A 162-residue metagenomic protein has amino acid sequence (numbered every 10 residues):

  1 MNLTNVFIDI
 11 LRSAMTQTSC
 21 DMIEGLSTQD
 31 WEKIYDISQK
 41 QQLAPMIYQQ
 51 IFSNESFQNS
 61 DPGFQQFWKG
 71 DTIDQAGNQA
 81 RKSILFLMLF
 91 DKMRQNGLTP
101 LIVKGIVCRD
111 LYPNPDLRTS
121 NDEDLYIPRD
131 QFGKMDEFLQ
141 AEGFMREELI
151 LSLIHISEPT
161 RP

Functional and structural regions predicted by a protein language model:
N2-L3, I8, R12, T16-K104: Helical scaffold of the NTase/Pol beta-like nucleotidyltransferase catalytic core
K40-L43, Q131, R161: Amphipathic alpha-helical protein-protein interaction surfaces
S53, C108-R109, L153: Positions that flank functional sites
N54-E55, E148, H155: Juxtamembrane/interface motifs at transmembrane-helix termini
S56, L111-Y112, S157: Short secondary-structure boundary/hinge segments and terminal tails
L87-E123, I127-Q140, E148-L149: Active-site nucleotide-donor binding segment shared across nucleotidyl transfer reactions
F144: Conserved acetyl-CoA-binding loop of GNAT-fold acetyltransferases
L151-P162: Residue-level detector of conserved catalytic or cofactor/ligand-binding positions in enzyme active sites
